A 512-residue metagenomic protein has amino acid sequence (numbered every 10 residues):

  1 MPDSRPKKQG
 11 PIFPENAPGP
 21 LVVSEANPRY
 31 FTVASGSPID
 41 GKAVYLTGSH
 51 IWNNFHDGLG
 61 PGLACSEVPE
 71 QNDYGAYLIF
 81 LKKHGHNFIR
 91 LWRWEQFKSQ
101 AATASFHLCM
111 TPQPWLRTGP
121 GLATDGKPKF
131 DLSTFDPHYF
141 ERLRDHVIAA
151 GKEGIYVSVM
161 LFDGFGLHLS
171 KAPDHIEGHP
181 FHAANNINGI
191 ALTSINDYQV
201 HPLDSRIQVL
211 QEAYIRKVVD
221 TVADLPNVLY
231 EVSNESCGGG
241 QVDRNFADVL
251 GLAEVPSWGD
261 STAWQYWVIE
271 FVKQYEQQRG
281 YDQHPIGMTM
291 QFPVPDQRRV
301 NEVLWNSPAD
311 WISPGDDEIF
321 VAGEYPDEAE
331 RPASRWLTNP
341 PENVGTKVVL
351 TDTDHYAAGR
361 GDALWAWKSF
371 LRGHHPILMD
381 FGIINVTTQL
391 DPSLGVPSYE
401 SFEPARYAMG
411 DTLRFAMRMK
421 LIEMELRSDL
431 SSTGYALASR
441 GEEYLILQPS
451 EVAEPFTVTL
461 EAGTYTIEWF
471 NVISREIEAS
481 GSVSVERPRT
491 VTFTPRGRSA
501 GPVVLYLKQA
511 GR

Functional and structural regions predicted by a protein language model:
M1-Q9: Bacterial Sec-dependent signal peptides at the C-terminal "C-region" and cleavage site
K8, T346-L350, A358-S482, T494-R512: Aromatic- and carboxylate-lined catalytic core of secreted/periplasmic carbohydrate-active enzymes
K8-S37: Short acidic, Pro/Gly- and aromatic-enriched capping/linker segments at domain boundaries
A26-A34, P38, A43-A309: Active-site mouth of glycoside hydrolases
S158-L161, E231-V232, G287-M290, S313-P314 (+3 more regions): Short beta-strand segments
Q283, E302-L390: Catalytic-core region of carbohydrate-active enzymes that cleave or remodel glycosidic bonds
Q291-P295, D317-I319, D354-A357, S450-A453: Short beta->alpha connector loops
R489-V491: Short strand-edge motifs at loop-to-beta-strand transitions and within beta-strands of extracellular beta-rich domains
